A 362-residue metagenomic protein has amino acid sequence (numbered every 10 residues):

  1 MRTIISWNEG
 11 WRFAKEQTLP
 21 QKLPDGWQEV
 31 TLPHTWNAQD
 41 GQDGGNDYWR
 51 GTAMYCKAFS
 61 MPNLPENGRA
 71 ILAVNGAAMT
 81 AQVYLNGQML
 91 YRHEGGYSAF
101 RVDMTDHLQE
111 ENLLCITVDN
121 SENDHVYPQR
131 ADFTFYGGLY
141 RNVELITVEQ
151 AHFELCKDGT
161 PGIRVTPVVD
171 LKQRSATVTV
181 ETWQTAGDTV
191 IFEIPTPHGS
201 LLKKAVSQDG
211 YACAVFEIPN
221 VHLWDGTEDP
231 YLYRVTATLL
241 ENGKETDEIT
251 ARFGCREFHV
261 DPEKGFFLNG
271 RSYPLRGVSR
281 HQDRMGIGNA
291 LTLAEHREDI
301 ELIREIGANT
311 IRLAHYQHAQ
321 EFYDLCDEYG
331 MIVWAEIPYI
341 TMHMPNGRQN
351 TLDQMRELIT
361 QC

Functional and structural regions predicted by a protein language model:
M1-L325, Y329-V333, D353-E357: Secreted/periplasmic carbohydrate-active enzymes, especially glycoside hydrolases
E321, H343-P345: Short secondary-structure boundary/hinge segments and terminal tails
I337-M342: Short, acidic/turn-prone active-site loops that include or flank metal/cofactor- and phosphate-binding residues
N346-C362: Ligand-binding grooves and catalytic loops that recognize ribose/phosphate and carbohydrate rings, and esterified lipid
